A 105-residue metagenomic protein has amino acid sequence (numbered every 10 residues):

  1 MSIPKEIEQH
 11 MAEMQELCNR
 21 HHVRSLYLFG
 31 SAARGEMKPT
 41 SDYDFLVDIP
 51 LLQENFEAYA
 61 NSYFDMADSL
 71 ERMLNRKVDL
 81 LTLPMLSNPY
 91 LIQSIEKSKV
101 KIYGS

Functional and structural regions predicted by a protein language model:
M1-S25, A33-P39, L52-S105: Catalytic core of pol beta-like nucleotidyltransferases
D42-D44: Acidic Asp/Glu-based divalent-cation binding sites
L46-D48: Short hydrophobic/aromatic beta-strand micro-patches that form the beta-sheet surface supporting nucleotide- or nucleic
